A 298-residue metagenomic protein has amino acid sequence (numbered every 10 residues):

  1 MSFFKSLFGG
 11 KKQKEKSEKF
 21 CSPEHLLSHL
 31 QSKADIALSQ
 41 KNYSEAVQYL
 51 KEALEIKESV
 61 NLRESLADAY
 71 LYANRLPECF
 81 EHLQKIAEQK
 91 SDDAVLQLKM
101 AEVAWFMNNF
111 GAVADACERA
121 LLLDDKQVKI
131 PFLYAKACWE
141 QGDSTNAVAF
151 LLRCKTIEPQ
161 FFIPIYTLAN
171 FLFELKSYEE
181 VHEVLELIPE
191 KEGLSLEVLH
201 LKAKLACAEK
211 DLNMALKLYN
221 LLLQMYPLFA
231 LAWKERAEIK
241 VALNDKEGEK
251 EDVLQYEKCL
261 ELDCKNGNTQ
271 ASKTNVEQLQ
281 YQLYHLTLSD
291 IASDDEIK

Functional and structural regions predicted by a protein language model:
F20-N61, S65-Y72, E102-F106: Alpha-helical segment of the N-proximal tetratricopeptide repeat
S28, N61-L62, V95, K129 (+4 more regions): Start-of-helix register in tetratricopeptide repeats
S39, Y72-A73, F106-M107, E140-Q141 (+4 more regions): Register position in tetratricopeptide repeats
E52-A53, K85-I86, R119-A120, R153-C154 (+3 more regions): Canonical positions in the second alpha-helix
K57-E58, S91, D125, P159 (+3 more regions): Short coil turns that delineate tetratricopeptide repeat
